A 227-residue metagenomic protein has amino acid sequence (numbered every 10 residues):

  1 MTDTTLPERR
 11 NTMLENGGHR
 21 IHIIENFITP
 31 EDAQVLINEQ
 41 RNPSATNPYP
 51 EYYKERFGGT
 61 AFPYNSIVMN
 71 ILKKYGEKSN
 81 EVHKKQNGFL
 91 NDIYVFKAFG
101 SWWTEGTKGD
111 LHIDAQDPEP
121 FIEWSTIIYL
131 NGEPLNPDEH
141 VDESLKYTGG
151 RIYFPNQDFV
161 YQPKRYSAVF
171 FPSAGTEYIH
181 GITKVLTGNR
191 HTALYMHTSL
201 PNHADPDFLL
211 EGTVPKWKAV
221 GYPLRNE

Functional and structural regions predicted by a protein language model:
T2-L90, K108: Non-heme Fe(II)/2-oxoglutarate
H19, D92-E105: A short glycine-rich, His/Asp/Glu-containing loop-to-beta-strand
I21-I23, G100, I127-Y129, A168-F170 (+1 more regions): Conserved hydrophobic/aromatic beta-strand scaffold that supports enzyme active sites
I28, Q40, L130, S173 (+1 more regions): Short beta-strand segments enriched in hydrophobic/aromatic residues within well-folded beta-rich domains
E77, W103-K108, N131-N136, T176: Short, charged/polar surface micro-motifs in flexible loops or helix N-caps
W102, Q116-N136, H140-K146, M196-H197: Short, conserved beta-strand element in jelly-roll/cupin
K108-Q116: Histidine-centered catalytic micro-motifs
I122, H140-E227: Catalytic core of Fe(II)/2-oxoglutarate
